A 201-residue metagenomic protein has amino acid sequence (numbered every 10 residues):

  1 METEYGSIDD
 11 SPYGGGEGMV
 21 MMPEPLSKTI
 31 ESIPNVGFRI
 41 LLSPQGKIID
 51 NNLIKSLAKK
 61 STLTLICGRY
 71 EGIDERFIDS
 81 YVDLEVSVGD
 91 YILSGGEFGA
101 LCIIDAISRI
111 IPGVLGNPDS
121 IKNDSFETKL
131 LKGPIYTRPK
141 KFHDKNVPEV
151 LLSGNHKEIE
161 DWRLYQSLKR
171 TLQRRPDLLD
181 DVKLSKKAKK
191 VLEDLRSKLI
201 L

Functional and structural regions predicted by a protein language model:
M1-E4, K47, I92-G95: A short acidic, often aromatic-flanked loop/helix-cap motif at beta-alpha or helix-coil junctions that lines enzyme
E2-Y5, D9-L26: A short aromatic-anchored loop/beta-hairpin motif
G16, G68, N155: Conserved RecA-like P-loop NTPase ATPase core
V20-R69, E75, P112: S-adenosyl-L-methionine/SAH cofactor-binding core of RNA-modifying enzymes
F77-D124: Structured adenosyl-cofactor binding patch, chiefly the S-adenosyl-L-methionine
F98, I110-V150: Internal, active-site/partner-interface "lid" segment
P139-L201: SAM-dependent methyltransferases
